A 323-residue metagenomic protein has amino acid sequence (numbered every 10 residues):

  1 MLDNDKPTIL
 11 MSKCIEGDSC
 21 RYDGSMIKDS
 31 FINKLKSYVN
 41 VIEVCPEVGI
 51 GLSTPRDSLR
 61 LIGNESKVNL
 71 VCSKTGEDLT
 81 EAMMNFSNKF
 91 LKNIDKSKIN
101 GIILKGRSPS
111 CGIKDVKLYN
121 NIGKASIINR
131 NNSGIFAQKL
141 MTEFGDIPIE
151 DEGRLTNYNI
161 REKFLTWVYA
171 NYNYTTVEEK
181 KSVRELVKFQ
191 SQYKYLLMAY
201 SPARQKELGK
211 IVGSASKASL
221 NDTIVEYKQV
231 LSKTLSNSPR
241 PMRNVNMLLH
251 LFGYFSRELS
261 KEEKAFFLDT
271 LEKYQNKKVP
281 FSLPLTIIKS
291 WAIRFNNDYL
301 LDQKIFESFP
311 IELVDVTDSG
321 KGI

Functional and structural regions predicted by a protein language model:
D3-I9: Extreme N-terminal starter segment of soluble prokaryotic enzymes
S12-K13, C45, I103-R107: Short beta-strand segments
K13-S19, L70-T80: Short, basic, glycine/proline-bearing loop/turn elements
S19-C20, G24-N69: N-terminal glycine-rich anion-binding loop in soluble enzyme alpha/beta folds
R60-E77, L118-R130: A charged helix-plus-loop insertion that forms the helical arch/lid used to bind and gate nucleic-acid substrates
T75-K96: Glycine-rich anion/phosphate-binding loops
F90, I94-Y174: Internal, conserved structured core segments that host functional sites
S126, G145-I323: Acidic, Ser/Pro/Thr-rich low-complexity regulatory regions and the short amphipathic helical interaction modules they
